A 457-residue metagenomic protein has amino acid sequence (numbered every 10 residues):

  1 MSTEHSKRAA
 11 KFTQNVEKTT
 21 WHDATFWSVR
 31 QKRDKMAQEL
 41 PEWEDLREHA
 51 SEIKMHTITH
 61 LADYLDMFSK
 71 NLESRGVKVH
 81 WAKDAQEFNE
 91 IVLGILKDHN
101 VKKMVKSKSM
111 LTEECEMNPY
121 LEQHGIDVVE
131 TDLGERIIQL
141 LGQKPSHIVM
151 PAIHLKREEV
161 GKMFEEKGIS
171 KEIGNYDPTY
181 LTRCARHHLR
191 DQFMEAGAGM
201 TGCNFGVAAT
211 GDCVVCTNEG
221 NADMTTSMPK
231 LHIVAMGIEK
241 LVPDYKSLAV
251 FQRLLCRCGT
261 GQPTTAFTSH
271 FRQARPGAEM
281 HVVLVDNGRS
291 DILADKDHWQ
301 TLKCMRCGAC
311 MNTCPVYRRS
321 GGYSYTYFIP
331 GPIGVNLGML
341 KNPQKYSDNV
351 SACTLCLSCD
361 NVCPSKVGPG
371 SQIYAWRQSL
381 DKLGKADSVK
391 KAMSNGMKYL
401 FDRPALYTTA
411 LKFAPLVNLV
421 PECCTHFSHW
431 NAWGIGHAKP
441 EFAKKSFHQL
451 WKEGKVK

Functional and structural regions predicted by a protein language model:
M1, H5-A10, Q14-V29, M393-K457: Intrinsic disorder at enzyme termini
M1-D297: The feature marks the mature, well-folded catalytic cores of soluble enzymes
D84, C310, G368-P369: Helix N-cap / loop-to-helix initiation motif
G134, P263-F267, S388-A392, C424-W430: Short coil/turn segments at secondary-structure boundaries
R275-T301, Y317-E422, H426, I435: Ferredoxin-type iron-sulfur electron-transfer modules in oxidoreductases and energy-metabolism complexes
C304: Short Cys/His-rich zinc-binding micro-motifs
C307-M311, C356: Extended amphipathic alpha-helical segments enriched in small hydrophobics
